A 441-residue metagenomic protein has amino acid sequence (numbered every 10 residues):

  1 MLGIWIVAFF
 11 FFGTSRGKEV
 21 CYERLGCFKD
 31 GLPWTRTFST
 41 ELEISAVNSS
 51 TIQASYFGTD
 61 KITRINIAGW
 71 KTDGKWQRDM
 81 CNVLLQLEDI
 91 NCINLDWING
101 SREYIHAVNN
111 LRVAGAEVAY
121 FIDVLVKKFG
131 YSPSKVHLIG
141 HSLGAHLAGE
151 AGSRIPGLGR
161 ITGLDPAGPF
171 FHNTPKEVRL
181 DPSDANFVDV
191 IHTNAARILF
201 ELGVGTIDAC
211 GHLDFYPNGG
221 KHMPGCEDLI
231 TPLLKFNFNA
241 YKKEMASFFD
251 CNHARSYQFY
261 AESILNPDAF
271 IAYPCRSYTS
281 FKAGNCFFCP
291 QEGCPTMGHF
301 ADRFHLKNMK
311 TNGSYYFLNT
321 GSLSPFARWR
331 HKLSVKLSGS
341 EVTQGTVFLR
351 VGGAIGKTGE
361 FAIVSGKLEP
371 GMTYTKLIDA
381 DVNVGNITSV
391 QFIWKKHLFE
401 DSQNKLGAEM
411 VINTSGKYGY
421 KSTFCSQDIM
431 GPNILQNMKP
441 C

Functional and structural regions predicted by a protein language model:
L2-N94, S101-N110, Y120-P133, R179-P182 (+2 more regions): Flexible, membrane-associating and regulatory peripheral segments of lipid-active enzymes
A68, I139-E150: Glycine-rich nucleophile elbow surrounding the catalytic serine of serine-hydrolase chemistry
N99, L143, P166-G168: Acidic, glycine-rich active-site loops and adjacent beta-strand->loop/helix elements that engage anionic groups
Y104-H106, E150, N173-K176: Short acidic, glycine/serine/threonine-rich loops at helix termini
E117-I122, V188: Short, well-ordered amphipathic alpha-helical segments that serve as non-catalytic structural scaffolds within diverse
S153-G159: Conserved hydrolase catalytic core segment
G159, D165-P224: The feature captures the conserved acid-bearing segment of alpha/beta-hydrolase catalytic domains
